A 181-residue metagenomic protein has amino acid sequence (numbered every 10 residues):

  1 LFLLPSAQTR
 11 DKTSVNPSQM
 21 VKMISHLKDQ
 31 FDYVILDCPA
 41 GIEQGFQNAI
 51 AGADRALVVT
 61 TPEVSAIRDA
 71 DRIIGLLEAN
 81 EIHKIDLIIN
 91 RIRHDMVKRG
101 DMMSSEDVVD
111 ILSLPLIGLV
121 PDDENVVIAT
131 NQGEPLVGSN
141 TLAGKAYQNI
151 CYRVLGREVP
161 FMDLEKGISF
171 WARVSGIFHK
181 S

Functional and structural regions predicted by a protein language model:
L1-D29, I128-Q132, L136-V137: P-loop/Walker-type NTP enzyme "switch/lid" segment
V15, R68, M103, G138 (+1 more regions): Conserved active-site and cofactor/substrate-binding residues in soluble primary-metabolism enzymes
S18, K22, H26-D29, Y33-I128: Conserved catalytic-core segment of NTP-binding enzymes
Q132-S181: NTP-binding/hydrolysis catalytic cores, primarily Walker-type P-loop NTPases
